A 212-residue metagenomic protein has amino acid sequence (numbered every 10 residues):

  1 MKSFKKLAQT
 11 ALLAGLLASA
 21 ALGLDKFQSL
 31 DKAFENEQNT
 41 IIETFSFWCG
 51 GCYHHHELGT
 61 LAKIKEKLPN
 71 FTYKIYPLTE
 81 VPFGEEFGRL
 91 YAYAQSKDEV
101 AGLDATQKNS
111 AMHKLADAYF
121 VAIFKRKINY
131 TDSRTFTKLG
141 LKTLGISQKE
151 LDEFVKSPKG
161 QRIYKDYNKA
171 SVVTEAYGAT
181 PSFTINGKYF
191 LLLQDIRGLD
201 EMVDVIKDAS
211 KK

Functional and structural regions predicted by a protein language model:
K2-E85, R162-E175, D204-K212: Extracytoplasmic thiol/disulfide redox context detector
F4, Q107-A111, I128-T135, K142-I146 (+1 more regions): General structural signal for secondary-structure boundaries
D25-Q28, T131-T137: Short acidic/polar alpha-helix capping motifs at helix-coil junctions
E35-Q38, K65-N70, S110-L115, K142-I146 (+2 more regions): Short amphipathic alpha-helical segments, especially helix-boundary/capping motifs
T40-E43, K63, E85-R89, K114 (+7 more regions): Extracytoplasmic/secreted proteins, especially bacterial periplasmic and envelope-associated proteins
W48, K65-L68, A94-D98, Y119 (+5 more regions): Sec/Tat-exported extracytoplasmic proteins
Y53-S133: Structural alpha/beta surface segment adjacent to cysteine/selenocysteine redox centers across thiol/disulfide enzymes
K138-K212: C-terminal cap of thioredoxin/glutaredoxin-like
